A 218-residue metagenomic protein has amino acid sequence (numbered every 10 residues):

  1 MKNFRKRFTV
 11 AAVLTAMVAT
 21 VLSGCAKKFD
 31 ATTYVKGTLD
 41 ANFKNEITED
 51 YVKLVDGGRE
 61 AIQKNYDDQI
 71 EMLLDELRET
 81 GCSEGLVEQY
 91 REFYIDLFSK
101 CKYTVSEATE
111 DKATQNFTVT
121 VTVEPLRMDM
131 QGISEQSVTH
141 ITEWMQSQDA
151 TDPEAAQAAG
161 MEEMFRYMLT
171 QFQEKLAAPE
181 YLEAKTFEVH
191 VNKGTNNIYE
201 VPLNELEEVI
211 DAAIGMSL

Functional and structural regions predicted by a protein language model:
M1-K2, T120: Short intrinsically disordered, low-complexity coil segments enriched in acidic
K2-A12: Bacterial N-terminal signal peptides that target proteins for export
T15-V18: Alpha-helical tetratricopeptide repeat
V21-G24: C-terminal motif of bacterial Sec signal peptides marking the signal peptidase cleavage site
A26-L218: Subset-of-secretome marker
